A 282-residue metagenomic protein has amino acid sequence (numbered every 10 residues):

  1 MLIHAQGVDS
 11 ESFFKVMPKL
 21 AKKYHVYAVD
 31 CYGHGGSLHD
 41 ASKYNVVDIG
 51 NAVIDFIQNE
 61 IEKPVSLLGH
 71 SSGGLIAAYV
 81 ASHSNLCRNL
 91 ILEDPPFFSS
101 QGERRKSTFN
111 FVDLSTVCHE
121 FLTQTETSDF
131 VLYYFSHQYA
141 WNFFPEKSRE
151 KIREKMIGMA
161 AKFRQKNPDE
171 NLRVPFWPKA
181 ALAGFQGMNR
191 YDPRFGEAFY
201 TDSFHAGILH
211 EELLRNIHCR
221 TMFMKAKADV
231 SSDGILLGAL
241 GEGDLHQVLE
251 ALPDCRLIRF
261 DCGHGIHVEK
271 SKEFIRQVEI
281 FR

Functional and structural regions predicted by a protein language model:
M1-H39: Conserved HGGG/HGGXW glycine-rich cap/lid loop of the alpha/beta-hydrolase fold
C31-L68, S72, Y79, E103-F109 (+1 more regions): Active-site loop/oxyanion-hole signature of alpha/beta-hydrolase fold enzymes
G74-N85, L90: Short glycine-enriched nucleophile-adjacent loop and the immediately C-terminal alpha-helix near the catalytic center
I91-E150: Flexible "cap/lid" loop of the alpha/beta hydrolase fold
E150-E212, A228: Hydrophobic, aromatic-rich cap/lid helix
R215-D261: Conserved loop-alpha-helix segment in the C-terminal half of the alpha/beta-hydrolase fold that carries the catalytic
R259-S271: Catalytic histidine-centered segment of alpha/beta-hydrolase-like enzymes
V268-I280: Post-His helix in hydrolase/transferase enzymes
